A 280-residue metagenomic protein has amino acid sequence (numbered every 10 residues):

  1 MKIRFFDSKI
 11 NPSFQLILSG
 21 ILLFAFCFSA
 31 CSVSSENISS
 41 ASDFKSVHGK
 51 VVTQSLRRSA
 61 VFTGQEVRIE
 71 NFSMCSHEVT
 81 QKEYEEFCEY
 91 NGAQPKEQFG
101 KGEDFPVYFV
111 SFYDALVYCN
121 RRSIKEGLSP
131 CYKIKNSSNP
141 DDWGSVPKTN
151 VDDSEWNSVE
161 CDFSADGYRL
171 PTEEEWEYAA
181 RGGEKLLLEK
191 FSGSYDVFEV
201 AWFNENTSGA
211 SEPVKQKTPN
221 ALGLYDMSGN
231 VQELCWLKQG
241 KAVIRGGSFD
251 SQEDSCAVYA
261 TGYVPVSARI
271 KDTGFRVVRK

Functional and structural regions predicted by a protein language model:
M1-S13: N-terminal secretory signal peptides that target proteins for export/translocation
F14-G20: Sec-dependent signal peptide recognition, specifically the positively charged N-region followed immediately by
I38-P95, E103-I124, G229, G274: A short glycine-rich, aromatic-capped structural motif
H48, E78, P106, L170-P171 (+2 more regions): Proline-centered helix-kink/hinge sites
K101, F112-G262, R269-K271: Functional-site microenvironments in short loops/helix caps that host divalent-cation chemistry
K271-K280: Short, structured beta-strand segments at or near domain termini in extracellular proteins/domains
